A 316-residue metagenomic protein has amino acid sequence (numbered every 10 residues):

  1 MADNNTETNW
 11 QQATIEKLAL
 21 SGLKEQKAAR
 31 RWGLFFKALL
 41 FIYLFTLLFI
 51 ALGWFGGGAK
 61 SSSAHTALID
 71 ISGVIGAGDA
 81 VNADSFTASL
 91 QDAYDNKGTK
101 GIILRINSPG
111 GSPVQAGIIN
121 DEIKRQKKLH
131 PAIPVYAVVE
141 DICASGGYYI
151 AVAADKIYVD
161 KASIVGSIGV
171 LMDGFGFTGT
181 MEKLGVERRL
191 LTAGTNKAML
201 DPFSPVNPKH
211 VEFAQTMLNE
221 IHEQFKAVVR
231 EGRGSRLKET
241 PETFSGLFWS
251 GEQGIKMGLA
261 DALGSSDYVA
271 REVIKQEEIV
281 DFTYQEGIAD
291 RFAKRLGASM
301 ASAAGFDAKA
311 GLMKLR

Functional and structural regions predicted by a protein language model:
M1-D160, L171-R316: N-terminal organellar transit peptides
I168: A substrate-binding/cap region within the structured catalytic cores of diverse enzymes
